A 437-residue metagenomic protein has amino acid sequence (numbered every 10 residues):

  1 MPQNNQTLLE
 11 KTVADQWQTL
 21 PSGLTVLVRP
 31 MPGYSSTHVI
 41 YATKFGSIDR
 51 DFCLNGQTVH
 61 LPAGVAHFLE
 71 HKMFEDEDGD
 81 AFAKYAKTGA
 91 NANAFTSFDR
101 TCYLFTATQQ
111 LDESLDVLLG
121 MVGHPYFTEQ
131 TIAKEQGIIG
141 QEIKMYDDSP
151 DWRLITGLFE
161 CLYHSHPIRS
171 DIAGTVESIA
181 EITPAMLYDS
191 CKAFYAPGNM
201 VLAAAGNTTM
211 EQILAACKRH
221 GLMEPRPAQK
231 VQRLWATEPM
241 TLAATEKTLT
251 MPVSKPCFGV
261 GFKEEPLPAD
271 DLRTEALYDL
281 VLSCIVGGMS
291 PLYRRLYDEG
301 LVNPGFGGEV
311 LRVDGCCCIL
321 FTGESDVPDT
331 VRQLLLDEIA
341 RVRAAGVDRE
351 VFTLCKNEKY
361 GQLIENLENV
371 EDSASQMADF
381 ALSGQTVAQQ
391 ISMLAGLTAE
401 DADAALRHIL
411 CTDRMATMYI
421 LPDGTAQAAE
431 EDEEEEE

Functional and structural regions predicted by a protein language model:
M1-A81, Y188-R295, A416-E437: His/Glu-rich zincin catalytic helix
P2-W17, C161-M200, L234-T237, L363 (+1 more regions): Histidine-acidic residue clusters that define the catalytic metal-binding segment of zinc metallopeptidase domains
N55, E70-K72, C102-T106, Y126 (+5 more regions): Second-shell loop/turn segments in exported
E77-S190, N303, L334-D337, V347-S375 (+1 more regions): Acidic/histidine-enriched segments that form metal/cofactor-coordinating and catalytic pocket/exosite environments
V201-G206, V342, C355-E437: C-terminal regions of mature proteins
Q229-W235, G305-E309, A345-L354: Flexible, glycine/charged-enriched surface loops at secondary-structure junctions
G259-P266, C284-S325: A structural supersecondary motif
I319-D348: Extended amphipathic alpha-helical segments enriched in small hydrophobics
